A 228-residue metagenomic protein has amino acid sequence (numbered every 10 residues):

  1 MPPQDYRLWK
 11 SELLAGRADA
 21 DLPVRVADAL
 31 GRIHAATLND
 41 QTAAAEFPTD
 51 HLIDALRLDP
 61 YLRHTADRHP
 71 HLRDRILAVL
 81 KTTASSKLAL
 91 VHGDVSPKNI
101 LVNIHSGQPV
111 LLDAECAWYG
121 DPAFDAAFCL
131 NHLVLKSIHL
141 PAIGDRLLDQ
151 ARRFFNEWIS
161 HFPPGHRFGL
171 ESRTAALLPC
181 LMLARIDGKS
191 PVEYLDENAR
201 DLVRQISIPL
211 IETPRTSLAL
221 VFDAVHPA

Functional and structural regions predicted by a protein language model:
M1-G16, A35, L58, L135 (+1 more regions): A glycine-centered beta->alpha junction motif in the catalytic cores of kinase/phosphotransferase enzymes
M1-Q4, V91, T174: A structural signal for the main folded, soluble domain(s) of proteins
M1-T42, D67: ATP-binding pocket architecture of kinase catalytic cores
A36-T82, D149, R153, I186: Active-site catalytic-loop/activation-segment of kinase and kinase-like phosphoryl-transfer enzymes
L56, D149-H161, L202-S217: Short, mixed-charge aromatic SLiMs
L77-F124: Active-site acidic catalytic loop and adjacent metal/ATP-binding pocket of ATP-dependent phosphoryl transfer enzymes
A123-G165, L178-D196: Active-site activation/catalytic loop segments of kinase-like enzymes and analogous catalytic loops in related
L170, K189-A228: Regulatory N- and C-terminal appendages and interdomain linkers associated with kinase/kinase-like NTP transferase
